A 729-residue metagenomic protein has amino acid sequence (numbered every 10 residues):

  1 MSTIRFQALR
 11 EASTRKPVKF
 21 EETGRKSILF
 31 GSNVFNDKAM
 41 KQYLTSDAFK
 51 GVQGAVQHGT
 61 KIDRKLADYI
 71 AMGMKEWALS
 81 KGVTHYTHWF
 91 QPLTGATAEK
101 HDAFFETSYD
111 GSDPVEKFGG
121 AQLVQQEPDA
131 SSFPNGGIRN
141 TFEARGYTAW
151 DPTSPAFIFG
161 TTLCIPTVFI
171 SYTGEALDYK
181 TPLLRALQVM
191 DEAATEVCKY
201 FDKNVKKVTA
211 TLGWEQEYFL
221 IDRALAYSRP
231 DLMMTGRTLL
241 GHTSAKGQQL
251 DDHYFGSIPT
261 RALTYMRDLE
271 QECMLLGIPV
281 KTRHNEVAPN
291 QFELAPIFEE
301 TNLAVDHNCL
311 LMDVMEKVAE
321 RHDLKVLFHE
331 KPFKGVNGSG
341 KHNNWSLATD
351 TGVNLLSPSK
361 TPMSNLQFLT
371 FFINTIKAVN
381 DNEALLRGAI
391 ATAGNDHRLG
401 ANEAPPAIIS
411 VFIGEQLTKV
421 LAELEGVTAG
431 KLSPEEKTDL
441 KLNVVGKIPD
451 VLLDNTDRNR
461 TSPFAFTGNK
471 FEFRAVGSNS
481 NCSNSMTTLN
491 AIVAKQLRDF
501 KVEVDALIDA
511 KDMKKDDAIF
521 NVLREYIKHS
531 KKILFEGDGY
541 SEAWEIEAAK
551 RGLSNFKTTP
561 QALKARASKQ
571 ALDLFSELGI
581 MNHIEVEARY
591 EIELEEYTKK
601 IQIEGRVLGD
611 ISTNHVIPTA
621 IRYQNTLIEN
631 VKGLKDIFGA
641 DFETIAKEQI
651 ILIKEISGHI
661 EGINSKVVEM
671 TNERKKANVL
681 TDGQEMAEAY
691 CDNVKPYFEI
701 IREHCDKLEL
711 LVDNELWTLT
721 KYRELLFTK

Functional and structural regions predicted by a protein language model:
M1-T23, T141-A149, T153-F157: N-terminal hydrophobic targeting/anchoring segments and the immediately downstream early-domain regions of hydrolases
A12-G119, V124-N140: Histidine/acidic residue-rich metal-binding segments in metalloenzymes
L66, F90, G119, P296-F298 (+5 more regions): Active-site proximal loops enriched in glycine and acidic residues that flank catalytic Cys/His/Asp and coordinate
L66-I70, F90-P92, A121-Q122, F169 (+4 more regions): Active-site-proximal loop/turn and secondary-structure-junction residues that shape catalytic pockets, frequently
G95-S112, S131, R229, G236-T238 (+4 more regions): Short linear, low-complexity motifs centered on an aromatic residue
E143-F328, N337-G340, L347-Y590: Glycine-rich, acidic/polar active-site loops that bind/position phosphate-bearing ligands
L232-M233, N308, E330-K331, S357-T361 (+6 more regions): Composition- and surface-driven signal marking solvent-exposed, interaction-prone regions in large proteins
E525-K729: C-terminal amphipathic alpha-helical interaction region
